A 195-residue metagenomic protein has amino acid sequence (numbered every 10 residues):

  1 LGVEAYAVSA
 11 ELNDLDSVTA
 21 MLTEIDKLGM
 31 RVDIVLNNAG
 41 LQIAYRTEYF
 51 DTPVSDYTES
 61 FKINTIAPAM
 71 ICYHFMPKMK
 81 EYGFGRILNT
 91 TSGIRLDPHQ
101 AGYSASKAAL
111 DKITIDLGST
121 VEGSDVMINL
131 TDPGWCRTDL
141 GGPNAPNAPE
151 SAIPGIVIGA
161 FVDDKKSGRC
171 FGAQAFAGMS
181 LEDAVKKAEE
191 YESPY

Functional and structural regions predicted by a protein language model:
V3, M30-V32, M79-T91, G123-V126: Active-site loop of short-chain dehydrogenase/reductase
S9-M21: The beta1-alpha1 cofactor-binding region of Rossmann-like NAD(H)/NADP(H)-dependent oxidoreductases
D33, F50-A69, F84, L88 (+1 more regions): Catalytic Tyr-X3-Lys loop
N38-Y45: Conserved NAD(P)H cofactor-binding loop of Rossmann-fold oxidoreductase domains
C72, S106-A109: Active-site helix of classical SDR
C72-Y73, I115: A short, exposed helix-loop element centered on a Lys and neighboring polar residues
P77, S119-T120: Alpha-helical segment proximal to the catalytic Tyr-Lys
G123-V126, L130-T131, T138, G142-Y195: C-terminal helical subdomain
